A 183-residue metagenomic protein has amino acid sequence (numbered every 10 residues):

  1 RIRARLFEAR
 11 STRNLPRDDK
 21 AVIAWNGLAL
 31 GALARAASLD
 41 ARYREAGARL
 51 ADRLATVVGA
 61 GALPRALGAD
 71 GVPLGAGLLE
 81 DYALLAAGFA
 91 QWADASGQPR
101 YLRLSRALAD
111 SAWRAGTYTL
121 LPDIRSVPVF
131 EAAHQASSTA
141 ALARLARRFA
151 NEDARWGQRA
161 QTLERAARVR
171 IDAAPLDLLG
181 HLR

Functional and structural regions predicted by a protein language model:
R1-R183: Glycan-recognition and catalytic cores of secretory/periplasmic carbohydrate-active enzymes
